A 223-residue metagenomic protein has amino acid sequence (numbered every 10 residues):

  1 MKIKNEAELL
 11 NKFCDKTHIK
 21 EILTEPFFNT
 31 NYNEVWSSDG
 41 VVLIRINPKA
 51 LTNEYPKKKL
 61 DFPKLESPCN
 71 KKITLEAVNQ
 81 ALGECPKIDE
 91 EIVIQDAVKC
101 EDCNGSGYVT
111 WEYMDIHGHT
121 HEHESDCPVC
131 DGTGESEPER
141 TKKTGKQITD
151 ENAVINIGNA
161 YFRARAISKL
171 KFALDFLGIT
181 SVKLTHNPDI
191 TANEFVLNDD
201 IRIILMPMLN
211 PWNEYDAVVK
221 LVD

Functional and structural regions predicted by a protein language model:
M1-Y32, W36-R45: Intrinsically disordered, low-complexity linker/loop segments enriched in Gly/Pro and charged/polar residues
N31-Y32, D39-V42, N47-D223: C-terminal functional regions that serve as terminal interaction/effector modules
